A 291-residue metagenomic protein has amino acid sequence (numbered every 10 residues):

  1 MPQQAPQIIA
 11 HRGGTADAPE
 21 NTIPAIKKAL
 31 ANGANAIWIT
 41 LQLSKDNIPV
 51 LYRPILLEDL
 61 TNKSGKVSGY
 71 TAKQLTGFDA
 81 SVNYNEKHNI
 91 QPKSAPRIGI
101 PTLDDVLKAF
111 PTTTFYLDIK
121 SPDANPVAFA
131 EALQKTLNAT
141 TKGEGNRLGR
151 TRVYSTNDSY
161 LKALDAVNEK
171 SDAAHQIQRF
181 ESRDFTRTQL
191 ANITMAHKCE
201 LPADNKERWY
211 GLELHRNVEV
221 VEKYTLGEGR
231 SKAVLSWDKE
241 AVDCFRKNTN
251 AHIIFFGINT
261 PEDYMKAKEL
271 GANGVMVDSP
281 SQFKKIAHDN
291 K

Functional and structural regions predicted by a protein language model:
M1-K291: Phosphate-group recognition and catalysis centered on beta-loop-alpha active-site segments
